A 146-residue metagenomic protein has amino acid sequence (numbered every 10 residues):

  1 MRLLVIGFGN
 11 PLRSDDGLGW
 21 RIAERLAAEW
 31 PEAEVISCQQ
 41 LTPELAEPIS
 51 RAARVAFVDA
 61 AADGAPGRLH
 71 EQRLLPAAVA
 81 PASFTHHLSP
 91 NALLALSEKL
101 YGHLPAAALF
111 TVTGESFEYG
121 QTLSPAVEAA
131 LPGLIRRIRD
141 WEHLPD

Functional and structural regions predicted by a protein language model:
R2-V5, P11-P76, A106, P145: Nucleotide and nucleotide-moiety/phosphate-recognizing core
G7-N10, V112-G114: Short glycine-centered, acidic/aromatic-flanked micro-motifs in structured strand/loop junctions that mark active-site
F8-L12, A78-A82, Y119-Q121: A short glycine/serine-rich beta->alpha loop
R13, G17, F84-L88, P125 (+1 more regions): Residues at secondary-structure transition points
V35-C38, P90, L131: A conditional alpha-helix N-cap/helix-loop micro-motif detector
F57-A65, S83, E128-R137: Short, Lys/Arg-enriched charge-dense amphipathic segments
A61-A107: Helix-loop-strand module that forms the ligand-binding subsite of alpha/beta enzymes
A92-D146: Phosphate-binding/catalytic loops
